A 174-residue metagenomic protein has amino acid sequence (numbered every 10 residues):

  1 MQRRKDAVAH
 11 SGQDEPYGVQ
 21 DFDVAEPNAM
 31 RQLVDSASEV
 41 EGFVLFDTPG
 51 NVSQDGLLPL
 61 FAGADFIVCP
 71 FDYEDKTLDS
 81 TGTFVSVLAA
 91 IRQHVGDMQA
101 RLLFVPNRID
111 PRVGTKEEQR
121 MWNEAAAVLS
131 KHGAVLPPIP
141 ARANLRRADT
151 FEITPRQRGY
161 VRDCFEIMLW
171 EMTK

Functional and structural regions predicted by a protein language model:
M1-V44, G50-N51, T150: P-loop/Walker-type NTP enzyme "switch/lid" segment
F46, C69, F104-P106: Structural beta-sheet core signal
N51-S53, T77, R112: Catalytic P-loop NTPase motifs of RecA-like helicase/translocase cores
D55-D75: Inter-motif core of Ras-like GTPase G domains
T81-L102: Conserved C-terminal guanine-recognition region of P-loop GTPase G domains, centered on the G4
R108-T154: Beta-strand-loop-alpha "switch" segments that mediate conformational coupling across diverse proteins
T150-K174: NTP-binding/hydrolysis catalytic cores, primarily Walker-type P-loop NTPases
